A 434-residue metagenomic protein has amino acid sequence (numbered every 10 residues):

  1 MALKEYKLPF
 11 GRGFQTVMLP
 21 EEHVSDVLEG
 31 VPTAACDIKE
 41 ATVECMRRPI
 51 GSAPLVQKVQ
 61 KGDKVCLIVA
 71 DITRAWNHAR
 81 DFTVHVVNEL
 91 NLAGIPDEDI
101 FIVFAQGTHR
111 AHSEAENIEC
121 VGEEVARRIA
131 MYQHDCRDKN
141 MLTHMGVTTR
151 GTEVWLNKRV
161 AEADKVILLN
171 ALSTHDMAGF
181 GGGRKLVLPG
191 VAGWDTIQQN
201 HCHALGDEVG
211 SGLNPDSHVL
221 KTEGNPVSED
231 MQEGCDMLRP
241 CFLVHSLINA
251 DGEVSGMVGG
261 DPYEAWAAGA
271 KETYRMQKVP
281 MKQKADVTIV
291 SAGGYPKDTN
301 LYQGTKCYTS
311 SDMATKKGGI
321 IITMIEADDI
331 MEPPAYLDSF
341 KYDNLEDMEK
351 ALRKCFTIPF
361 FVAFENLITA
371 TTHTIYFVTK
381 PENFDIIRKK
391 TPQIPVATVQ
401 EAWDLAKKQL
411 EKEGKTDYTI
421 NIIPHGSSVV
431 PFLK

Functional and structural regions predicted by a protein language model:
M1-E44: N-terminal amphipathic/basic leader segments beginning at the initiator methionine
L28-G62, Y274-R275: N-terminal glycine-/serine-/threonine-rich phosphate-binding loop
I50-I68, L92-D97, V279-D286, T315-K316 (+1 more regions): Glycine-rich phosphate/diphosphate-binding loops that line cofactor/substrate pockets in enzymes
K64-W76, F101-T108, I289-S291: Short glycine-rich or small-residue beta-strand-to-loop segments that form or flank ligand, phosphate, metal/Fe-S
N91, G304-K434: C-terminal non-catalytic interaction/assembly regions of soluble proteins
A111-G181: An acidic, phosphate/nucleotide-engaging active-site surface
E153-A161, V166-V244, N249, P395-V396: Conserved phosphate- and dinucleotide-binding cores of soluble alpha/beta proteins, encompassing both enzyme active
S211-Y295: Membrane-embedded hairpin module used as a gating/binding unit in multi-pass transport and secretion proteins
